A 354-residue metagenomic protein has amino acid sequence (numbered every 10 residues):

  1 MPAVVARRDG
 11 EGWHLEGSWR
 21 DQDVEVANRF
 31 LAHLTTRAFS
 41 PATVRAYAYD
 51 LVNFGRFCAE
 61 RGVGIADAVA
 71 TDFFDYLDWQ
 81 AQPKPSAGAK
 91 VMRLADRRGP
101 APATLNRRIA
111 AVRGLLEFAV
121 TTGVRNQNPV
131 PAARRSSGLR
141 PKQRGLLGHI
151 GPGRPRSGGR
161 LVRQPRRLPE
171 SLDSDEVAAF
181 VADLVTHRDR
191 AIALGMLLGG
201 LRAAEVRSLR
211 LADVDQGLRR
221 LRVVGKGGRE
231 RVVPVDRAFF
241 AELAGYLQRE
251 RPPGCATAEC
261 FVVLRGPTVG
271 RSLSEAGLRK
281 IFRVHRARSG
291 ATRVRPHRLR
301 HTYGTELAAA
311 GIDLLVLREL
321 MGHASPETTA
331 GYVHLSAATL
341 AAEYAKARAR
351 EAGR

Functional and structural regions predicted by a protein language model:
P2-A6, G266, A347-R354: C-terminal secondary-structure termini that scaffold catalytic or DNA-interacting sites
A27-A42, V52-L146: N-terminal core-binding DNA-recognition domain of tyrosine recombinases/integrases
T122-N126, M196-L218, T268, L315: Short, charged phosphate-coordinating catalytic segments
G138, A204, S208-E242: Conserved tyrosine-mediated DNA breakage-rejoining catalytic core shared by Y-recombinases
Q164-A203, G227-R229, G254: Basic, Lys/Arg- and aromatic-enriched nucleic-acid-binding interface segment
D213-Q216, S274, R286, A291-R293 (+3 more regions): Short, polar N-cap/turn motifs at the start of nucleic acid-interacting alpha helices
R237-A291: Active-site/catalytic core of tyrosine-dependent DNA strand-transfer enzymes
T292-A310: Short basic/aromatic active-site micro-motif
